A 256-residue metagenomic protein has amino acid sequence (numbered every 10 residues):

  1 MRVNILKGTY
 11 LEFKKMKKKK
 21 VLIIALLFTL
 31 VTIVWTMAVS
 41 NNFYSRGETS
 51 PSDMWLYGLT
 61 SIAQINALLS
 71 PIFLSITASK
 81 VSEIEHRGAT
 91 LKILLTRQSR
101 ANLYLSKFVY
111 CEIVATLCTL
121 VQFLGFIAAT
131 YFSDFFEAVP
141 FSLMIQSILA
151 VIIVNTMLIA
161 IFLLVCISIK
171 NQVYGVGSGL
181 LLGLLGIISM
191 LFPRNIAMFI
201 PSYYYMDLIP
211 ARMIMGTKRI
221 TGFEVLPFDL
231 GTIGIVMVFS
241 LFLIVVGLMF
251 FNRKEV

Functional and structural regions predicted by a protein language model:
M1-T29: Aromatic- and glycine-rich beta-strand/loop motifs that create alpha-glucan
V21, S99-A101, L105, V139-P140 (+1 more regions): Membrane-helix interface segments
I24-T29, K170-M190: Pore- or pathway-lining transmembrane helices of multi-pass membrane proteins that form conduits for solutes/ions
F28-A78, L105-I169, I187, R219-G222 (+1 more regions): Secretory targeting signals
V39-Y57, V176, L184-V256: Terminal transmembrane helical anchor/hairpin motif
F43-G47, E83-H86, T90, A129-E137 (+6 more regions): Membrane-interfacial segments
P71-H86, A160-V173, V236-R253: Transmembrane alpha-helical segments in integral membrane proteins
S79-E112: Helix-loop-helix units of permease transmembrane domains in multi-pass membrane transporters, especially ABC
